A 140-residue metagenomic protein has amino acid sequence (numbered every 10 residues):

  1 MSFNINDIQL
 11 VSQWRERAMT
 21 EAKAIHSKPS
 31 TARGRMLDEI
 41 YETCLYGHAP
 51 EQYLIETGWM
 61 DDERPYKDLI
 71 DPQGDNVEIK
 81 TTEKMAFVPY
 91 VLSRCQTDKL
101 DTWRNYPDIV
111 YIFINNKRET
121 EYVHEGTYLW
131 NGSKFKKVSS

Functional and structural regions predicted by a protein language model:
M1-D75, I79-S140: Nucleic-acid endonuclease domains
